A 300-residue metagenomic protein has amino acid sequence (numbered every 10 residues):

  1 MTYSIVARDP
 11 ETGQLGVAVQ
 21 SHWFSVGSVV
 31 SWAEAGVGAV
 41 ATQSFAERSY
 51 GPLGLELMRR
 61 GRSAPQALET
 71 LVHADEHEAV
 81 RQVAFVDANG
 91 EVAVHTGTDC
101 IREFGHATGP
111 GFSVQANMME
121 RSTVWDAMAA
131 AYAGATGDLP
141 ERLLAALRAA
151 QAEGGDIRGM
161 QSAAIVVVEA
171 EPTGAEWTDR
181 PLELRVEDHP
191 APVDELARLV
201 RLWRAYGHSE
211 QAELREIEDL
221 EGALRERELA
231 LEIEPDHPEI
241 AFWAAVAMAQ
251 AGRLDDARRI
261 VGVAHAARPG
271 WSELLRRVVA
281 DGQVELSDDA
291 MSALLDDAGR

Functional and structural regions predicted by a protein language model:
M1-L220, P238: N-terminal nucleophile
E210, W243, R277-V278: "A position-specific structural signal for the A-helix of alpha-solenoid helical repeats
E213, V246-A247, A280-D281: Residue-level recognition of tetratricopeptide repeat
A230, V263-A264: Canonical positions in the second alpha-helix
P235, P269-G270: Short coil turns that delineate tetratricopeptide repeat
